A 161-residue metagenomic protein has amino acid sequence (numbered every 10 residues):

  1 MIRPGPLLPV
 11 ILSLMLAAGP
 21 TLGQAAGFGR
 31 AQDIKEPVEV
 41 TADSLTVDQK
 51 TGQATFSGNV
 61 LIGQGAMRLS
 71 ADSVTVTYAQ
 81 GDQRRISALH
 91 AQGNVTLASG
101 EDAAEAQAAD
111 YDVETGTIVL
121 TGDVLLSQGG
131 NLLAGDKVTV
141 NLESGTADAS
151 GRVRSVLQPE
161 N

Functional and structural regions predicted by a protein language model:
M1-N161: Mature-chain termini and adjacent capping regions
